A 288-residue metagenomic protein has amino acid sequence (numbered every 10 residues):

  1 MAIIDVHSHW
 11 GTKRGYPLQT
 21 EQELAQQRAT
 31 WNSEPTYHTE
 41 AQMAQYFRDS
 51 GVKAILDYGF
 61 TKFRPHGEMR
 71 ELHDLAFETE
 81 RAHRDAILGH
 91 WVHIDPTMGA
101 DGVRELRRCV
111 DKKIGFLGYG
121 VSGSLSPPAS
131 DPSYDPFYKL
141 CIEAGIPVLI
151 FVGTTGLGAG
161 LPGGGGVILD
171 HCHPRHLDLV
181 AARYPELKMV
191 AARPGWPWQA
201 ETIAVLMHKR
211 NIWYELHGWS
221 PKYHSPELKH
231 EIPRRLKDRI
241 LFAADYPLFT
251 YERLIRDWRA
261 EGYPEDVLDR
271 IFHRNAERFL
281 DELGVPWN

Functional and structural regions predicted by a protein language model:
M1-V6, G11-A54, L236-R239, F249-N288: Mid-to-C-terminal alpha-helical segments outside catalytic/metal-binding sites
I3-V6, D57-Y58, W91-V92, G120 (+3 more regions): Active-site neighborhood of phospho(di)ester-bond hydrolases with catalytic His/Asp-centered motifs
H7, F47, A76, C109 (+6 more regions): Conserved, mostly hydrophobic/aromatic
H9-R14, K62-P65, P96-G99, T154-G158 (+3 more regions): Active-site environment of divalent metal-dependent phosphoester hydrolases
E34-H38, G67-R70, P96, A100 (+4 more regions): Conserved phosphate-coordination/catalytic loops
Y37-R48, R70-F77, R81, A100-D111 (+6 more regions): Amphipathic, non-transmembrane alpha-helical secondary structure
K53, K62-A159: Active-site gating/metal-coordination segments in enzymes
I114-G118, S126-L241: Catalytic pocket-lining loop regions of alpha/beta-barrel enzymes, especially the amidohydrolase/enolase/GH5 lineages
